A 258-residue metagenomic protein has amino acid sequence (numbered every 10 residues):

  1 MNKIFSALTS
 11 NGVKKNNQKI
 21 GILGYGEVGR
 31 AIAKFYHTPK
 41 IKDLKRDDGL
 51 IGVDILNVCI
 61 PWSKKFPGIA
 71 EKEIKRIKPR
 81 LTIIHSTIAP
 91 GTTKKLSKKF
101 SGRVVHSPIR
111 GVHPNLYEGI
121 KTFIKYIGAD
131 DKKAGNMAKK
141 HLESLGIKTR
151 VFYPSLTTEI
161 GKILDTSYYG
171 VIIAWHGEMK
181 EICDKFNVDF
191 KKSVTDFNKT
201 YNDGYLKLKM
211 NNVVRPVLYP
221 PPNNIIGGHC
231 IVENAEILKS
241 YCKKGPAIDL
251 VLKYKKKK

Functional and structural regions predicted by a protein language model:
M1-I55: NAD(P)+-binding Rossmann beta1-loop-alpha1 motif at the extreme N-terminus of oxidoreductases
K14-K15, G49-L50, Y117-I120, L218-N223: Solvent-exposed alpha-helices and their adjacent loops that cap or buttress functional pockets in soluble metabolic
G26-V28, T87-T92, Y169: Gly/Ser/Thr-rich loops at beta-strand to alpha-helix junctions that form or flank small-molecule/cofactor-binding
V28-I32, Y36, L96, W175 (+1 more regions): Hydrophobic residues within alpha-helices that form the first helical element adjacent to the glycine-rich loop
L44-L81: Rossmann-like NAD(P)-binding element
I60, A70, L81, T87-T158 (+1 more regions): Rossmann-fold dinucleotide-binding core
G128, K132, D165, Y169-I173 (+1 more regions): Short-chain dehydrogenase/reductase
E159, G170, A174-K258: Interdomain hinge/lid region at the active-site interface of Rossmann-like NAD(P)-dependent oxidoreductases
